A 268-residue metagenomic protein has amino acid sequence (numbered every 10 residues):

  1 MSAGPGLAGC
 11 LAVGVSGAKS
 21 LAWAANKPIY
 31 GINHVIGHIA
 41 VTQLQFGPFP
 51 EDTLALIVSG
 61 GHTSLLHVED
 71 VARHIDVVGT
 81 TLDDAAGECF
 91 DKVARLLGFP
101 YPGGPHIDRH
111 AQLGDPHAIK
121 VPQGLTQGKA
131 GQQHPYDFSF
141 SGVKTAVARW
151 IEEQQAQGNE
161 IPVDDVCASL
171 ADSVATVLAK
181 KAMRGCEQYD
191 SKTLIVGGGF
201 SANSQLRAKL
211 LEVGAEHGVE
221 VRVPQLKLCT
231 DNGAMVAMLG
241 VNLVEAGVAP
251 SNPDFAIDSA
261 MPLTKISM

Functional and structural regions predicted by a protein language model:
M1-A18, W23: Short beta-strand-loop/turn "lid" adjacent to the catalytic site in phosphate-handling enzymes
M1-G4, L21, S59, L194-N203: Glycine-rich beta-strand-to-loop/alpha-helix junction loops that act as flexible
V15-H34, Q43: Nucleotide and nucleotide-moiety/phosphate-recognizing core
G31-I32, L211-V236, A249: Conserved phosphate-binding/catalytic loops in two-lobed NTP-binding clefts
I32-L54, L239: Conserved phosphate-binding catalytic cores of ATP/NTP-utilizing and phosphoryl-transfer enzymes
I36, G47, D70-D115, K144-Q155: Glycine-rich phosphate-binding loop plus the immediately following alpha-helix
A55-I57, T63-H67: Short beta-strand scaffold segments in enzyme catalytic cores
R109-L194, Q205-H217, V244-G247, K265-M268: A contiguous, well-structured pocket-lining segment that forms one wall/lid of small-molecule binding clefts in soluble
